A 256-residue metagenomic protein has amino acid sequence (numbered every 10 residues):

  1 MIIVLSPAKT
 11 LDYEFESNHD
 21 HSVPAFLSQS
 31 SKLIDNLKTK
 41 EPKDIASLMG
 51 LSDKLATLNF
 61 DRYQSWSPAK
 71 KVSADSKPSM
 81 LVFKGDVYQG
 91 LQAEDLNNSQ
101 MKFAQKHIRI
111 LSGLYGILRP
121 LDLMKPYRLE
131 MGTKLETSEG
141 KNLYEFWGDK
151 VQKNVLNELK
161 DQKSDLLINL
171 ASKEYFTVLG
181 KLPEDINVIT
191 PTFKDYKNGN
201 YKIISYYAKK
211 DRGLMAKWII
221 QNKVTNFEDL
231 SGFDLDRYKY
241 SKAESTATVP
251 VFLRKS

Functional and structural regions predicted by a protein language model:
V4-D95: Active-site helix-to-loop segments that bind/position phosphate- or nucleotide-bearing substrates and donors across
A93-T246, V251-S256: Internal, well-folded beta-alpha domain core
